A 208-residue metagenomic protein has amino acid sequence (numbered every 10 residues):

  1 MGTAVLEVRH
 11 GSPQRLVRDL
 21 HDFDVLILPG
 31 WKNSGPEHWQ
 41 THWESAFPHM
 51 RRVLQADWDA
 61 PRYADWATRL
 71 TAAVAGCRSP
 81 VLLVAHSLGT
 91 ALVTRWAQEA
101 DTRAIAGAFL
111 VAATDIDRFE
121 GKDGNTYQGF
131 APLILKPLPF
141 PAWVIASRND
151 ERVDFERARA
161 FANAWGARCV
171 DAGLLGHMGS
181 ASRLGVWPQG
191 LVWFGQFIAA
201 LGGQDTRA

Functional and structural regions predicted by a protein language model:
D19-S79, G203: Active-site catalytic motif of lipid deacylating hydrolases and related acyltransferases
G30, Q55-W58, F109-R118: Active-site nucleophile loop of the alpha/beta-hydrolase fold
H49-R51, N163-G179: Catalytic histidine neighborhood in serine/cysteine hydrolases with alpha/beta-hydrolase-type architecture
V84-V93: Gly/Ala-rich beta-loop-alpha elbow adjacent to hydrolase catalytic centers
R95-A106: Conserved hydrolase catalytic core segment
L138, V144-A146, D150: Short beta-strand/loop motif that positions the catalytic acidic residue of the alpha/beta-hydrolase fold
E151-R157: Conserved alpha/beta-hydrolase "acid-adjacent" motif
S180-F194: Post-His helix in hydrolase/transferase enzymes
